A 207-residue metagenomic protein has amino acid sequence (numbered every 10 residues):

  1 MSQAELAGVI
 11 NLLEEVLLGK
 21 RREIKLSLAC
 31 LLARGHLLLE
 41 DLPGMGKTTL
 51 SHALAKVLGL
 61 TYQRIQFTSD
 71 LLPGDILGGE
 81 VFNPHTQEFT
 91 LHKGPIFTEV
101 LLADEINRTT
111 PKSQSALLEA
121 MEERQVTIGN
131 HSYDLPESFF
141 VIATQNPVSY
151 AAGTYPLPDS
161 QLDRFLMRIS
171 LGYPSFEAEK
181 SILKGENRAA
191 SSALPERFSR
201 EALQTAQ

Functional and structural regions predicted by a protein language model:
S2-M45: Pre-Walker A (pre-P-loop) alpha-helix and adjacent loop at the N terminus of AAA/AAA+ ATPase modules, a conserved
K25-A29, F82-L102: Conserved alpha-helical scaffold flanking the Walker A/P-loop in AAA+ ATPase domains
L28-T68: Walker A/P-loop
D41, D104-E105, A116: Walker B catalytic acidic pair
L42, I76, T144: P-loop (Walker A) phosphate-binding loop of NTP-binding proteins
T49, K112, A116: Conserved Walker
V57-H85: AAA+/P-loop NTPase substrate/partner-engagement loops
N83-E88, T109-S113, M121-Q207: Canonical AAA+ ATPase core
